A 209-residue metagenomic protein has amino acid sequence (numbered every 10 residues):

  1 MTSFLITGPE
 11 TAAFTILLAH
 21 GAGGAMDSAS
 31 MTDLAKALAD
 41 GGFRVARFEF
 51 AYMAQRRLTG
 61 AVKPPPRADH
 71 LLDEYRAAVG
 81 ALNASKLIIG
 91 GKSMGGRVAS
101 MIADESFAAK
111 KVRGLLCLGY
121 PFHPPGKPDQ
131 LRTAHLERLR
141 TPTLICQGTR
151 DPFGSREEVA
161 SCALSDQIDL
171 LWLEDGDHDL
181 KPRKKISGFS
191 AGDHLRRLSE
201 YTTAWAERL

Functional and structural regions predicted by a protein language model:
M1-L87, D177-I186: Serine-hydrolase catalytic machinery in alpha/beta-hydrolase-like enzymes
I89-G91, L118: Short beta-strand immediately N-terminal to the catalytic nucleophile in serine-hydrolase-like folds
G91-G95, A99: Gly/Ala-rich beta-loop-alpha elbow adjacent to hydrolase catalytic centers
V98-I102, G126: Hydrolases whose catalytic domains are alpha/beta-hydrolase-1, hotdog thioesterase, or metallo-beta-lactamase-like
K110-F122: A conserved short beta-strand
L139, I145-Q147, D151: Short beta-strand/loop motif that positions the catalytic acidic residue of the alpha/beta-hydrolase fold
P152-E158: Conserved alpha/beta-hydrolase "acid-adjacent" motif
K184-L209: Catalytic active-site module of serine/aspartate enzymes centered on a nucleophile-bearing elbow/loop
